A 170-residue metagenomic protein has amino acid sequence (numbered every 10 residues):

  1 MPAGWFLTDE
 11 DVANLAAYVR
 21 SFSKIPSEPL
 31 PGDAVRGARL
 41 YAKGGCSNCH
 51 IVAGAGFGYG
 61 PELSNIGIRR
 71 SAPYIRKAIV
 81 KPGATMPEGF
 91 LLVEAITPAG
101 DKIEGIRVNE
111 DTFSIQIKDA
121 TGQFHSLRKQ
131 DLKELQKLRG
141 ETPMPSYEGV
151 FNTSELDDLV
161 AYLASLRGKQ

Functional and structural regions predicted by a protein language model:
M1-V12, Y59-I66, G83-T121, R128-S154: Axial heme c-ligation environment in periplasmic c-type cytochrome domains
G4-F6, R20-S21, A42, C49-G56 (+3 more regions): Detector for the c-type heme attachment site
A13, A17, V35-R39, P73 (+3 more regions): Solvent-exposed, polar/charged alpha-helical surfaces in well-ordered, non-transmembrane soluble domains, broadly
A16-I25: His/Cys-centered metal/cofactor-coordination and adjacent catalytic loops
P29-A53: Sequence/structural segment immediately N-terminal to covalent heme-attachment motifs in c-type and related
E62-K77: Conserved glycine-bearing catalytic or ligand-binding loops at nucleotide- and phosphate-handling centers of large
I75-T85, G89-F90, A99, D157 (+2 more regions): Short glycine-rich, low-complexity segments
S146-Q170: Long, low-complexity intrinsically disordered regions
